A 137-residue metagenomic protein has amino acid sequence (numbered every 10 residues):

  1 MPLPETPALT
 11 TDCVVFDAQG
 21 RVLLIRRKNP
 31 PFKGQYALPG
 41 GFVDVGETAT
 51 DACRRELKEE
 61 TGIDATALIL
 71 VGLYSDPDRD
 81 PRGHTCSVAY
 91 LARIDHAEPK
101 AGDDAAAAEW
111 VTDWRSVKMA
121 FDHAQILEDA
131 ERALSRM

Functional and structural regions predicted by a protein language model:
M1-A37, T50, A65: N-terminal strand-loop-strand
L9, R54, G62-E98: Active-site segment of metal-dependent pyrophosphate-handling enzymes, primarily the Nudix hydrolase catalytic core
I25-R26, P39, L91, T112: Residue-level detector of conserved, well-ordered beta-strand and adjacent loop positions that form binding/recognition
P39, C53, L57: Hydrophobic alpha-helical positions that pack around
L91, P99-L134: NUDIX/MutT-family hydrolases
